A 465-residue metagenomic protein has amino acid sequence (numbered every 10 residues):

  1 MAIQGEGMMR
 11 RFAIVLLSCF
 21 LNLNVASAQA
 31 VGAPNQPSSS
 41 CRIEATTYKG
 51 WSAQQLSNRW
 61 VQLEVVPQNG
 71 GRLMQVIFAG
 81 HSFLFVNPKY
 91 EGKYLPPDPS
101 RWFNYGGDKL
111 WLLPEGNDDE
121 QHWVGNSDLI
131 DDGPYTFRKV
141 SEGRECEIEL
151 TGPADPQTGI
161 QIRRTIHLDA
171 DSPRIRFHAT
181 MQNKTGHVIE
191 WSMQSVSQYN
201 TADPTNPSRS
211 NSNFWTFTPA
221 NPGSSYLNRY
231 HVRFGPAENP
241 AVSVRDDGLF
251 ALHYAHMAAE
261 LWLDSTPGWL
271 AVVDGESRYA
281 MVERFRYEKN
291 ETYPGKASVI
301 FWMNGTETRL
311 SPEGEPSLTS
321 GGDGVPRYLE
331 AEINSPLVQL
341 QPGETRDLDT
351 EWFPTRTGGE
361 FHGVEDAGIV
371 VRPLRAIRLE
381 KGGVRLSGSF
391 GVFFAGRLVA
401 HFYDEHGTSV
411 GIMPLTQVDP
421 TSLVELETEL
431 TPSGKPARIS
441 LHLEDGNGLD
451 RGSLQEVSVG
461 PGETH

Functional and structural regions predicted by a protein language model:
A13-N24: Bacterial N-terminal signal peptides
A33-N35, S39-Y48, A53, P114-R174 (+3 more regions): Extended, loop-rich substrate-binding clefts of extracytoplasmic carbohydrate-active enzymes
Q54, V61, G71-Q75, H81-F83 (+2 more regions): A contiguous, surface-exposed recognition patch within enzymatic or periplasmic domains that forms
G152, G343-G358: Short, hydrophobic/aromatic-enriched beta-strand segments in well-ordered soluble domains
M181-G186: Asparagine-centered strand-capping/turn motif at beta-strand->loop junctions
V384-F393, F402: Aromatic/hydrophobic beta-strand junction motif of beta-rich domains
A400, T428, P432-S458: Short, aromatic- and glycine-rich surface loops/edge beta-strands on solvent-exposed regions
V410-P420: Solvent-exposed serine/threonine-rich low-complexity stretches and specific carbohydrate-binding patches
